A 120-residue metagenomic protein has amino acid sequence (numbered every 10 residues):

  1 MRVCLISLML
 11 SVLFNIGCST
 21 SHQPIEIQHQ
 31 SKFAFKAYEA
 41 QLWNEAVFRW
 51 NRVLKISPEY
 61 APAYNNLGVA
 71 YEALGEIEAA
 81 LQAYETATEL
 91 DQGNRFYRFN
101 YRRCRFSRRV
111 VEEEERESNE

Functional and structural regions predicted by a protein language model:
E26-Q28, A61-P62, R95-F96: Helix-start (N-cap) detector for alpha-helical repeat units in TPR-like alpha-solenoids, especially tetratricopeptide
E39-A40, A73, R103-V110: Register position in tetratricopeptide repeats
R52-K55, T88-E89: Conserved structural position within tetratricopeptide repeats
